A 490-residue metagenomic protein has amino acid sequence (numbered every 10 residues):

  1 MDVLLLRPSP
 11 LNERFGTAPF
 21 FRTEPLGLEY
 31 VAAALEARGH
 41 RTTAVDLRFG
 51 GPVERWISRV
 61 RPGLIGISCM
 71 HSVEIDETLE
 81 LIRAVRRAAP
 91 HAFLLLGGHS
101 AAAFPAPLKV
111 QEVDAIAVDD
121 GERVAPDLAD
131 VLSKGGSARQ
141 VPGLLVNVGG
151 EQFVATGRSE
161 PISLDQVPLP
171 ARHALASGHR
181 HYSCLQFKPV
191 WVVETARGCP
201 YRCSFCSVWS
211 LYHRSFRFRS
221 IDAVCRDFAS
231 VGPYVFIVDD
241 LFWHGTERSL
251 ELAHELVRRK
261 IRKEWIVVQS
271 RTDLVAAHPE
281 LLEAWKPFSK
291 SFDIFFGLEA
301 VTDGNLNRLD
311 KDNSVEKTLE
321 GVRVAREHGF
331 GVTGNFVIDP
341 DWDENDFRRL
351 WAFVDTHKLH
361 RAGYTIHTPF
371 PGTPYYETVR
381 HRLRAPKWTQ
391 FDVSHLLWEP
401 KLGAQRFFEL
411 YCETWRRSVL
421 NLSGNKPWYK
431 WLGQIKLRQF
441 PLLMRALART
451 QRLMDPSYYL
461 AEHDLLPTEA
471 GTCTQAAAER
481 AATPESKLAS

Functional and structural regions predicted by a protein language model:
V3, L94, V141, W265-I266 (+3 more regions): Hydrophobic/aromatic residues located in beta-strands of well-ordered beta-sheets within soluble catalytic
V3-L5, H91, K109, P374-R380 (+2 more regions): Radical SAM enzyme core and accessory elements
L4, S9-G16, V141, V146-T195 (+1 more regions): N-terminal [4Fe-4S]-dependent radical SAM core
N12-R14, A103-A106, Y201, E247 (+4 more regions): Flexible glycine/acidic-rich beta-alpha junction loops that bind and position SAM and/or redox cofactors in anaerobic
E13-L28: Glycine- and acidic-residue-enriched helix-capping/strand-helix junction motifs
T23, D165, A171-F336, P340 (+1 more regions): Radical SAM [4Fe-4S] cluster-binding motif and immediate context
V31-S163, T365-T368, G372: Glycine-rich beta-alpha loop elements in corrinoid/cobalamin-binding modules across cobalamin-dependent enzymes
P107-P126, W285-I294, R349-Y364: Structural recognition of alpha->loop->beta junctions
